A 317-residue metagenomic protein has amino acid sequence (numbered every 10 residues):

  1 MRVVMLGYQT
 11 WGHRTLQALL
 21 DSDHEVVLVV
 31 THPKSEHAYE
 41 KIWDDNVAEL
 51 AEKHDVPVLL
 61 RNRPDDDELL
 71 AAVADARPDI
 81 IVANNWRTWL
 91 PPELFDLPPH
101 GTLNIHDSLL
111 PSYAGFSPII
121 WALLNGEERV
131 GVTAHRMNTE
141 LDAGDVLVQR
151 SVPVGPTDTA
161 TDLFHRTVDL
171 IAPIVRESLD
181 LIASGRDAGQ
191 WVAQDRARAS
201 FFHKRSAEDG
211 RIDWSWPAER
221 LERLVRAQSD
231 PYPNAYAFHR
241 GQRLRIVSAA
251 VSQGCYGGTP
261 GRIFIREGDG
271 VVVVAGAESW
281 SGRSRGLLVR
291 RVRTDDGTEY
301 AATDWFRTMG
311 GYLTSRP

Functional and structural regions predicted by a protein language model:
M1-I42: N-terminal Rossmann-like dinucleotide-binding module
R2-V4, E25-V30, H37, H54-A76 (+3 more regions): Internal alpha/beta domain cores that form substrate/cofactor-binding pockets in large enzymes and binding proteins
G7, V29, A51, I81 (+7 more regions): A residue-level signal for conserved active-site and pocket-lining positions in enzyme catalytic cores
Y8-W11, N62-D65, W86-T88, S229 (+1 more regions): Short beta->alpha connector loops
H13, K41-D44, D66-L70, T88 (+1 more regions): Structural motif corresponding to alpha-helix initiation and N-cap regions
S22, I80-F201: Donor/substrate-binding cores of folate-linked one-carbon enzymes
H203-W216: Acyl-group handling in specialized metabolite and lipid biosynthesis
D213-P317: An anion-binding loop in the catalytic cleft
